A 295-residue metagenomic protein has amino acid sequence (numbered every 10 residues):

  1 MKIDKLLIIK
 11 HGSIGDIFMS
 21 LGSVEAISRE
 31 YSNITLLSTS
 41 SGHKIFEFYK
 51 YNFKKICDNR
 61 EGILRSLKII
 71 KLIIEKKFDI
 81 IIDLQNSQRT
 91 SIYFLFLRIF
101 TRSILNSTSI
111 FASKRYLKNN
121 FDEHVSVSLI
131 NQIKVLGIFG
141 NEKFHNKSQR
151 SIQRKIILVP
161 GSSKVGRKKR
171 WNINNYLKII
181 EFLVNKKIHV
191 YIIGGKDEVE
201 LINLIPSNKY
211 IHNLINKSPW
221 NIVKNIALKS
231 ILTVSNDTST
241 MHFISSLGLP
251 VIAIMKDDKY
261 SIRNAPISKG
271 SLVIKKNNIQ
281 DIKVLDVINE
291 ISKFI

Functional and structural regions predicted by a protein language model:
M1-I295: Catalytic machinery of carbohydrate-active enzymes, primarily nucleotide-sugar-dependent glycosyltransferases
